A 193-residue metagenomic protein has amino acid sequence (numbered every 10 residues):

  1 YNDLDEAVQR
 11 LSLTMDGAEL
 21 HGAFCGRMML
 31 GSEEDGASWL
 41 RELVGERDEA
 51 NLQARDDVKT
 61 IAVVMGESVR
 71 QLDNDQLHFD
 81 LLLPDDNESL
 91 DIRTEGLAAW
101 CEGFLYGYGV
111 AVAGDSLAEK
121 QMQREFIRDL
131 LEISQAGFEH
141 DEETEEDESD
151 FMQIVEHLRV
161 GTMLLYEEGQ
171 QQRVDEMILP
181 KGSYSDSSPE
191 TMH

Functional and structural regions predicted by a protein language model:
Y1-C101, L105-H193: Domain-length accessory/inserted modules outside core catalytic folds
